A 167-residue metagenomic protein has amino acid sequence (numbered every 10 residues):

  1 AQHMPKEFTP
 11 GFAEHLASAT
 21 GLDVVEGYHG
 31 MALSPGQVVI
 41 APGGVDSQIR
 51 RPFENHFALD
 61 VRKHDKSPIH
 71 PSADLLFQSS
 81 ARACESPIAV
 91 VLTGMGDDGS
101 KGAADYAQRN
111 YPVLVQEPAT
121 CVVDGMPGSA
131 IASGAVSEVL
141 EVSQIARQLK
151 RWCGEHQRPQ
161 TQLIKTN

Functional and structural regions predicted by a protein language model:
A1-N167: Conserved acid/base catalytic micro-environments in cytosolic active-site loops
